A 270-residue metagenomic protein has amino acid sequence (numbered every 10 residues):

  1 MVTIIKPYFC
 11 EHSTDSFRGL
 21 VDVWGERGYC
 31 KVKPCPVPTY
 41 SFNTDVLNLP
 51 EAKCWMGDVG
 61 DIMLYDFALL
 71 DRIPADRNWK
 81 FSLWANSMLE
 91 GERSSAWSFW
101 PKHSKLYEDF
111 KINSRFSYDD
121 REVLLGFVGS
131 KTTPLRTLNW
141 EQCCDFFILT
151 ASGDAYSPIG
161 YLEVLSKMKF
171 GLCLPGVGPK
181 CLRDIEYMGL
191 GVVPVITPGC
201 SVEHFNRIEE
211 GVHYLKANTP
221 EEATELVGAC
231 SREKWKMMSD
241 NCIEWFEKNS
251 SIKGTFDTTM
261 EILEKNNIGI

Functional and structural regions predicted by a protein language model:
M1-V212, K216, K248-N267: Nucleotide-sugar donor-binding catalytic core of glycosyltransferases
L162, C200, P220-A223, C242: Catalytic phosphate/metal-binding cores of nucleic-acid and nucleotide-processing enzymes, i.e., regions that mediate
R207-E233: Histidine- and aromatic-rich ligand-binding microenvironments
E222-L226, N241, G254-I262: Alpha-helical elements of Rossmann-like donor-binding domains used by nucleotide-donor carbohydrate transfer enzymes
E225-K248: Conserved donor-nucleotide binding/catalytic region of nucleotide-linked donor-dependent transferases
